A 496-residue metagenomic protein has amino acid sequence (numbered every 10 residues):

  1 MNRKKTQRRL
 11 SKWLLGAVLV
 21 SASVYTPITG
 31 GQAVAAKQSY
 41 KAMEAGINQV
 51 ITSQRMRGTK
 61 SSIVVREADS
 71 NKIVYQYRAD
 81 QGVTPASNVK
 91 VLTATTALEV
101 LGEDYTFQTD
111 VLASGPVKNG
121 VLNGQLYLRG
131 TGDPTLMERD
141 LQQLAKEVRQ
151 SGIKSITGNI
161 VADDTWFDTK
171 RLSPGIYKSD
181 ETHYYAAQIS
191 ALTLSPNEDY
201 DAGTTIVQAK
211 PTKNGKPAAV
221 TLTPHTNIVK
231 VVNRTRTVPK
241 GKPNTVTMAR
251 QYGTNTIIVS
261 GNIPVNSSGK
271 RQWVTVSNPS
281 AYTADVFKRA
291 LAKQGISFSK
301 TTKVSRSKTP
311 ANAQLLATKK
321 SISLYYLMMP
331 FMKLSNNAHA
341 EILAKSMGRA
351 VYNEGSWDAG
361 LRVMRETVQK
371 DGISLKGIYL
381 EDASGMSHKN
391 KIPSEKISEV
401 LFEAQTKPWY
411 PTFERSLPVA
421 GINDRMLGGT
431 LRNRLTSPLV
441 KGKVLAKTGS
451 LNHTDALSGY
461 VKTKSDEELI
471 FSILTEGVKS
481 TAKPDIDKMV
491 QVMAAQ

Functional and structural regions predicted by a protein language model:
M1-A35: Sec-dependent N-terminal signal peptides of Gram-positive bacterial secreted proteins and lipoproteins
Y25-D69, Y75-Q81, Q142-S151: Beta-lactamase-like hydrolase cores
K41, A45-Q49, L92-E99, R139-Q142 (+15 more regions): Solvent-exposed, polar/charged alpha-helical surfaces in well-ordered, non-transmembrane soluble domains, broadly
I51, Y105-W357, R362, E366-D371: Conserved serine DD-peptidase/penicillin-binding transpeptidase domain and beta-lactam-recognizing active-site
T59, I156, H339, K376 (+1 more regions): Loop/turn elements at helix/coil->beta-strand transitions in domains of secreted/extracellular proteins
N71, P85-E103, I160, L192 (+3 more regions): Active-site SXXK
V74-Q76, M137, A344-Q496: Small-residue-rich helix-loop
R78-V83, W273, M386-S387: A short glycine/serine-rich beta->alpha loop
